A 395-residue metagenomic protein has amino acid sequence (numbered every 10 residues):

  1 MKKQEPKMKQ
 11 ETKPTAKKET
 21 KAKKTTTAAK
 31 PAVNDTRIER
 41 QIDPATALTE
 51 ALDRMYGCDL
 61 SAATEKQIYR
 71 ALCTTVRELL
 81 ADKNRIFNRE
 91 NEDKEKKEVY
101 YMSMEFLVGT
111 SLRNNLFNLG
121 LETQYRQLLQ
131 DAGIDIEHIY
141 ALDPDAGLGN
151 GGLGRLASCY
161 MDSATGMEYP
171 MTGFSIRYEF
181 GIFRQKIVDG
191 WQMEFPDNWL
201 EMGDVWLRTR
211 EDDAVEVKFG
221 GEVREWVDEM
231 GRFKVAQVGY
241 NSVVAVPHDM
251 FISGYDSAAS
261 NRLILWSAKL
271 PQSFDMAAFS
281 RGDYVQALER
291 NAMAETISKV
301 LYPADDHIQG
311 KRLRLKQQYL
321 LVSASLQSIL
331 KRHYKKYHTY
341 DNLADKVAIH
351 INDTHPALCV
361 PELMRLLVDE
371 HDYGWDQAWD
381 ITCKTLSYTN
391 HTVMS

Functional and structural regions predicted by a protein language model:
K3, K9, K13-S395: A conserved ligand/cofactor-binding region detector
